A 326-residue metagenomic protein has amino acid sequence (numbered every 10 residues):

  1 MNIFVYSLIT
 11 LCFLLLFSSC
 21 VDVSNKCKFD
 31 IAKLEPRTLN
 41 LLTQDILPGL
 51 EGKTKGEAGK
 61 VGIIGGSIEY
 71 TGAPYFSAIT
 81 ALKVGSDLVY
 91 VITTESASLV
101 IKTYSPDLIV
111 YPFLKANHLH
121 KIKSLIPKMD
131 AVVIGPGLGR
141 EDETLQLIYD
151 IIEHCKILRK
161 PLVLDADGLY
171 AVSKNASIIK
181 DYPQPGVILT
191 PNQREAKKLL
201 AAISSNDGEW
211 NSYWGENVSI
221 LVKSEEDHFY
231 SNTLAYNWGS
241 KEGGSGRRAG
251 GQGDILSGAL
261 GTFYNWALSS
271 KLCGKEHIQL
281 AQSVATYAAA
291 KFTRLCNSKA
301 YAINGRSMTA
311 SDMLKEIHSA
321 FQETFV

Functional and structural regions predicted by a protein language model:
I3-F4, I9, F13, F17-P161 (+3 more regions): Small-residue (G/A/S/T)-rich helix-start motifs and N-terminal tracts that mark the onset
